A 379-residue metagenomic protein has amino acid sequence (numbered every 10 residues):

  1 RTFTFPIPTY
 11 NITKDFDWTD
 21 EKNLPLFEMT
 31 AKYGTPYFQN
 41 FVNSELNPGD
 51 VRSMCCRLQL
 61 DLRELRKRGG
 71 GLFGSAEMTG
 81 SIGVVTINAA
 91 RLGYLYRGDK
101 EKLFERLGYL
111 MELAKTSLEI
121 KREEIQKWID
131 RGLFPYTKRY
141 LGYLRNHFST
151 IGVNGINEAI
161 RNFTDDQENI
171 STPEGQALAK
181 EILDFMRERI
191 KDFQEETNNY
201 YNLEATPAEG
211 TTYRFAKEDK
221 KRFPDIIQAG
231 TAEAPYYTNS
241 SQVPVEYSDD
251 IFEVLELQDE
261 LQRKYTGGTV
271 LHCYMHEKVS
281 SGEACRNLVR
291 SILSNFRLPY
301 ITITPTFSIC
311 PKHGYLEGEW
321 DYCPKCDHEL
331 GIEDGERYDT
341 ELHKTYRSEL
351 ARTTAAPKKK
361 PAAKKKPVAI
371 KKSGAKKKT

Functional and structural regions predicted by a protein language model:
R1-R145, D166, T172-A351: Conserved catalytic cores of very large enzyme subunits
S149-N162, D184: Contiguous, well-ordered alpha-helical segments that form the cores/surfaces of helical PPI scaffolds
T353-T379: Intrinsically disordered, polybasic Lys/Arg-rich low-complexity tracts
